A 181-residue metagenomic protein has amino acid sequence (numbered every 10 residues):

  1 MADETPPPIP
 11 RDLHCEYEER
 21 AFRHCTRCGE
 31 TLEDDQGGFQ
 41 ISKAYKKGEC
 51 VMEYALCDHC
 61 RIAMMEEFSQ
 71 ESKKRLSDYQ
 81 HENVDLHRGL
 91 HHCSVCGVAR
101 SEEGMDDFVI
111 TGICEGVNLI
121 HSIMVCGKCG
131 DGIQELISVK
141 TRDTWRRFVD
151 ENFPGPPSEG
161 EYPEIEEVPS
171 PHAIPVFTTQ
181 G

Functional and structural regions predicted by a protein language model:
A2-Y17, E66-H87, S138-G181: Short, intrinsically disordered terminal segments enriched in charged and Pro/Gly residues
P7, F22, T26, Y54 (+6 more regions): Low-complexity, intrinsically disordered regions enriched in charged/polar residues
I9, I41, I62, V95 (+6 more regions): Weak global preference for isoleucine
E19-V51, R88-L119: Short recognition patches in nucleic-acid-associated and regulatory proteins
C50-K74, L119-W145: Short metal-binding segments enriched for Cys and/or His
